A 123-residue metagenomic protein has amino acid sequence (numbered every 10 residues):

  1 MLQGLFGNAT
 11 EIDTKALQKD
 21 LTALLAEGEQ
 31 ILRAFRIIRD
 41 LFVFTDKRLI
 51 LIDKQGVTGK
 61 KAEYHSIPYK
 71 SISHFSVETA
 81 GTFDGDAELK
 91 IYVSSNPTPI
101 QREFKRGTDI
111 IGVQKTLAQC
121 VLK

Functional and structural regions predicted by a protein language model:
L2-T22, Q30, A34-F35, V57-K123: Acidic, Ser/Thr- and proline-rich intrinsically disordered linker/docking segments of eukaryotic scaffolds
R33-T58: Conserved beta-hairpin
